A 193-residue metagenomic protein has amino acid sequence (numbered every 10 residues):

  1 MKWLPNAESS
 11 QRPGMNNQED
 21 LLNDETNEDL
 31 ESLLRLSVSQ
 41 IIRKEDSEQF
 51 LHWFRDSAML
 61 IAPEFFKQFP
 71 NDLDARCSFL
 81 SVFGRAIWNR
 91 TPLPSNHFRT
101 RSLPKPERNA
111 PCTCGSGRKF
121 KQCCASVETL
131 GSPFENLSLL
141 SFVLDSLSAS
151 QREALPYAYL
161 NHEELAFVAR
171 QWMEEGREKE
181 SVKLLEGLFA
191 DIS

Functional and structural regions predicted by a protein language model:
M1-S193: Acidic/negatively charged segments and metal-coordination signatures
